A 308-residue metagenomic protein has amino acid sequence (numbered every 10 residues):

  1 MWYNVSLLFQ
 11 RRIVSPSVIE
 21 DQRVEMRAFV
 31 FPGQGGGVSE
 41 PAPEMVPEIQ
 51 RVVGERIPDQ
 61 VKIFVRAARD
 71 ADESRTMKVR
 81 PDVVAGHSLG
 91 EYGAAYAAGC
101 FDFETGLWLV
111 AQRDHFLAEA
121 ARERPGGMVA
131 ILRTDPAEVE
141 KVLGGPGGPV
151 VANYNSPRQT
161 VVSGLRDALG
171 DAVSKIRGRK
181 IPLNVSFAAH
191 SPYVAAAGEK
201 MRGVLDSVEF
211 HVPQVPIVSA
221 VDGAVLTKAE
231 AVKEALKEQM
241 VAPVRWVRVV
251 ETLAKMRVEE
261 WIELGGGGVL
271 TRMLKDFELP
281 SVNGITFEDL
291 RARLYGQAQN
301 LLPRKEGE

Functional and structural regions predicted by a protein language model:
L8-I13, S17-K141, L183, E260-R291 (+1 more regions): FabD-like malonyl-/acyl-CoA
Q34-G36, Q50, A98-V241: Alpha/beta catalytic cores of group-transfer enzymes, especially the acyltransferase/condensing modules of polyketide
E73, V204-S207, T252, M256: A generic secondary-structure signal
S88, E209, R257: Conserved functional loop/turn residues at catalytic and ligand-binding sites
V241-V258: A short, acidic, amphipathic alpha-helical segment used as a generic capping/interface helix at domain edges
K305-E308: Long, low-complexity, intrinsically disordered segments
